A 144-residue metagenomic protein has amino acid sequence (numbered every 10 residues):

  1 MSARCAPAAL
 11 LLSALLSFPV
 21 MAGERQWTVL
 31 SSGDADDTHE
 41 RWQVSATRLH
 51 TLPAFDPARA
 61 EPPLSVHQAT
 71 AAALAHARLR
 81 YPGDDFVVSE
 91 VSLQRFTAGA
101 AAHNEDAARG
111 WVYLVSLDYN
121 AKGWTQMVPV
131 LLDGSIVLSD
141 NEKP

Functional and structural regions predicted by a protein language model:
M1-A9: Bacterial N-terminal signal peptides that target proteins for export
A9-P19: Bacterial N-terminal signal peptides
A22-R48: Contiguous hydrophobic, core-forming segments of folded domains
R25-S32, F86-P144: Exposed beta-strand-loop-beta-strand "reactive/processing" segments of non-cytosolic proteins
V44-E61: Acidic/histidine-rich, surface-exposed loop or edge segments in extracytoplasmic proteins
D56-T97: Short, non-transmembrane alpha-helical segments in secretory-pathway proteins
